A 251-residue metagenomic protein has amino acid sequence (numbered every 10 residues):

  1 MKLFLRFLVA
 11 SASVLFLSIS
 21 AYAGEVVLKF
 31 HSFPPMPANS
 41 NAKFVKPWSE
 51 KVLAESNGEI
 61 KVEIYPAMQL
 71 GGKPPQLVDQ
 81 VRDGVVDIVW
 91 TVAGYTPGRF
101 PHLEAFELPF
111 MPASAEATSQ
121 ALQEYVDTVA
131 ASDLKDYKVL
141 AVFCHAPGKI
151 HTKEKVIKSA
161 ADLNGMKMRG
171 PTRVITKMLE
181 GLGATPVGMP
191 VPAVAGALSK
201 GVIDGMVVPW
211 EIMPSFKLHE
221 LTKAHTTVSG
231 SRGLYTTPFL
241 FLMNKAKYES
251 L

Functional and structural regions predicted by a protein language model:
M1-A12: Bacterial N-terminal signal peptides that target proteins for export
M1-K2, F16, A141: Short intrinsically disordered, low-complexity coil segments enriched in acidic
F16-A23: Sec/Tat signal peptide C-region and signal peptidase I cleavage site
G24-E116, T128, S132-L251: N-terminal secretory/targeting leader peptides
